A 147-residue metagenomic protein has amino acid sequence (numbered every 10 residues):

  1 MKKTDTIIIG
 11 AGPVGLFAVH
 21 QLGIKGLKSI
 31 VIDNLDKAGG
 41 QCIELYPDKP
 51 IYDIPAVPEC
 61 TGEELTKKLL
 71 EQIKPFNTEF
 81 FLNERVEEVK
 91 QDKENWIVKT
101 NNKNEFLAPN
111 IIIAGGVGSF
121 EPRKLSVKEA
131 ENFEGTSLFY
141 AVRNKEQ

Functional and structural regions predicted by a protein language model:
M1-I9, K25, F80-Q147: FAD-binding core/adjacent interface of flavoenzyme oxidoreductases
I7-I9, G23-L45: Glycine-rich FAD pyrophosphate-binding loop
G10-V14: Glycine-rich Rossmann-fold phosphate-binding loop(s) that bind the pyrophosphate of adenine dinucleotide cofactors
L22, E44-D48, L125-E129: Short, glycine/charged-enriched secondary-structure capping and boundary segments
D36, E59, R143: Short, acidic/turn-prone active-site loops that include or flank metal/cofactor- and phosphate-binding residues
D36, K49, S119: Alpha/beta-hydrolase active-site loop signature
I43-E105: N-terminal Rossmann-like dinucleotide/flavin-binding domain of flavoprotein oxidoreductases that bind FAD/FMN
